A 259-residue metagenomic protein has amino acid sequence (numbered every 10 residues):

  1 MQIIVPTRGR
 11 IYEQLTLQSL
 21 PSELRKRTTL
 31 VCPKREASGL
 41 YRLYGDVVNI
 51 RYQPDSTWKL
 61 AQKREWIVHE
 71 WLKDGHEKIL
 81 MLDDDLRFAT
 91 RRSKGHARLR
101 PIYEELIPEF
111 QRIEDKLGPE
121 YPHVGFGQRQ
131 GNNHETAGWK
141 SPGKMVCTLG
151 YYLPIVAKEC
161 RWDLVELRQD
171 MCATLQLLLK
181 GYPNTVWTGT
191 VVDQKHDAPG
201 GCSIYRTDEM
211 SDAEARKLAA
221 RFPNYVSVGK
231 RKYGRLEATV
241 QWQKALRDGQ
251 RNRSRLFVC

Functional and structural regions predicted by a protein language model:
M1, G9-Y12, V165-L167, M171-C259: C-terminal catalytic/acceptor-binding lobe
M1-Q2, K78: Structural motif
Q2-L24, C32, E36-L43: Short, well-formed alpha-helical segments that are part of the catalytic scaffolds of diverse glycosyltransferases
R10-I11, E36, D85-R87, R129-N132 (+1 more regions): Short, solvent-exposed loop/turn segments at secondary-structure junctions
L30, K78-D83, P122-G127, N184-T188 (+1 more regions): A structural signal for short, well-ordered beta-strand segments and their strand-loop junctions that often border
V31-L82, R87-I102: Active-site-proximal specificity loops/subdomain of glycosyltransferases
W66, E105-R112, A213, K217: Alpha-helical elements of Rossmann-like donor-binding domains used by nucleotide-donor carbohydrate transfer enzymes
A89-L175, L179: Conserved catalytic core of nucleotide-sugar-dependent glycosyltransferases
